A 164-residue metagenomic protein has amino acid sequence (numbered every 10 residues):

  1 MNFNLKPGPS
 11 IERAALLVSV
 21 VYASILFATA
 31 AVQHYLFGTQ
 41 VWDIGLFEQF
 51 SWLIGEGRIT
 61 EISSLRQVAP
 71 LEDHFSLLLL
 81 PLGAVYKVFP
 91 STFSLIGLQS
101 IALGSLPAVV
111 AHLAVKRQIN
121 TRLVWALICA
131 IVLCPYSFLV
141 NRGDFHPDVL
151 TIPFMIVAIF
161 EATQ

Functional and structural regions predicted by a protein language model:
M1-A28, H112-V115, V124: Start-transfer (signal-anchor) and selected internal transmembrane alpha helices of multi-pass inner/ER membrane
A14-A28, L78, L98-I101, S105 (+2 more regions): Lipid-exposed faces of alpha-helical membrane segments in multi-pass integral membrane proteins
A28-A31, L46-P70, L77-L78: Extracytosolic helix-loop segments that constitute the early lumenal/periplasmic catalytic or substrate-binding loops
A31-F37: Short, hydrophobic transmembrane alpha-helix segments
G38, L53-G55, I59, S91 (+4 more regions): Terminal, non-globular segments
E56, A69, L77-Q99, Q118-T121: Juxtamembrane segments of multi-pass membrane glycosylation machinery that transfer sugars from lipid-linked donors
A84, S94-I119, I156-F160: Transmembrane-helix motifs of polytopic, lipid-linked glycan transferases
L98-A102, C129-A162: Multi-pass, polyprenyl lipid-linked donor-dependent membrane glycosyltransferases
